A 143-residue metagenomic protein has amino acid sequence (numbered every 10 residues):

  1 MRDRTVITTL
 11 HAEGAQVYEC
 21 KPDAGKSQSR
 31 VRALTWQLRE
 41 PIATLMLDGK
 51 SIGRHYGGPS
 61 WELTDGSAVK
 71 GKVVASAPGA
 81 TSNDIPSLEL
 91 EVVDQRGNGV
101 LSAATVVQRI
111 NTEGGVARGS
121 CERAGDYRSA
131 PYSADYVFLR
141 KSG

Functional and structural regions predicted by a protein language model:
M1-V17, A24-G143: Primary mode marks residue(s) on the alpha4-beta5-alpha5 output face of response regulator receiver
